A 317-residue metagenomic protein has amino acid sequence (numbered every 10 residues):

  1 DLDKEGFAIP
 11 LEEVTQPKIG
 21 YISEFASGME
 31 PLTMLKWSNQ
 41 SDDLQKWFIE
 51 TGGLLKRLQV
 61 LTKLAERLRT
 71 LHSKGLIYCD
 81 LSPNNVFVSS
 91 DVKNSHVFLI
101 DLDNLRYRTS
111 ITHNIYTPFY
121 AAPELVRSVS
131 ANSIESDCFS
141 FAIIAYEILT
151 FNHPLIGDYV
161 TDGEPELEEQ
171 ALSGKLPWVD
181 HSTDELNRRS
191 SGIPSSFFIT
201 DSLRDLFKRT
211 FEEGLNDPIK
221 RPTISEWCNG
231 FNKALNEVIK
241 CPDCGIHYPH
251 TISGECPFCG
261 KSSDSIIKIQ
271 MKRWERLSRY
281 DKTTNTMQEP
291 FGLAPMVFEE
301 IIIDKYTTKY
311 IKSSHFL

Functional and structural regions predicted by a protein language model:
G6-V60: Conserved structural core of kinase catalytic domains
L61, L68, H72-D91: Catalytic-loop of the protein kinase fold
I100-R106: Activation of the activation-loop gatekeeper triad in protein kinase-fold domains
I111-S128: Conserved activation segment of eukaryotic-like protein kinases, specifically the C-terminal portion of the activation
D137: Conserved catalytic-loop aspartate of Hanks-type protein kinases
A145-R204: Conserved C-lobe activation region of Hanks-type protein kinase-like domains
P290-L317: Forkhead-associated
